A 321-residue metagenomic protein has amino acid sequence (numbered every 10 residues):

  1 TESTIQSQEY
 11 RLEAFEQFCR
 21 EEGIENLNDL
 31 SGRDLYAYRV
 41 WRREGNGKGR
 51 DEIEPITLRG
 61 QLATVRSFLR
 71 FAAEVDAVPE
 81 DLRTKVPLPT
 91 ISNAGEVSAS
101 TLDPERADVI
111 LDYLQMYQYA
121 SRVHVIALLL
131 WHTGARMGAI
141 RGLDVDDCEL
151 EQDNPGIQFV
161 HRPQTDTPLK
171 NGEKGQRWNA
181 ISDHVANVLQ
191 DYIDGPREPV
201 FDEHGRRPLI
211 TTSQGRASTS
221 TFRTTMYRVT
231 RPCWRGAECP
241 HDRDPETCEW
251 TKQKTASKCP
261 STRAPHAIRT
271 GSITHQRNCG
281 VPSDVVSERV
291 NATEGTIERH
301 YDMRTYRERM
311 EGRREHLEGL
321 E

Functional and structural regions predicted by a protein language model:
T1-V97: N-terminal core-binding DNA-recognition domain of tyrosine recombinases/integrases
E22, T224-E288, G295: Short, basic (Lys/Arg/His-rich) helix/loop patches that form interaction surfaces in the mid-to-C-terminal regions
D76, L129-L143, C279-V281, V290-A292: A short, glycine-centered helix-capping/turn motif at helix boundaries that positions DNA-contacting or catalytic
P104-M137, R141, K174, H204: Basic, Lys/Arg- and aromatic-enriched nucleic-acid-binding interface segment
G142-D191, R197-E203: Conserved tyrosine-mediated DNA breakage-rejoining catalytic core shared by Y-recombinases
A186-T225, A237-W250: Major-groove DNA-contacting interfaces characterized by cationic-aromatic clusters
V290-E315: Catalytic-site neighborhood detector that most strongly recognizes the C-terminal catalytic loop/helix of tyrosine
E315-E321: C-terminal secondary-structure termini that scaffold catalytic or DNA-interacting sites
